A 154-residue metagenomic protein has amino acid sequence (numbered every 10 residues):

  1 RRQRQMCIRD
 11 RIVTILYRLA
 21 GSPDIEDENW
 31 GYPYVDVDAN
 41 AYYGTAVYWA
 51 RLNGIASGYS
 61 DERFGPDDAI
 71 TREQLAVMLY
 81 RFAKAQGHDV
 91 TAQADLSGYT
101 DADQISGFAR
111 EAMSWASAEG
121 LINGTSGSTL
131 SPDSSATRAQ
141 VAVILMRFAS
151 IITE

Functional and structural regions predicted by a protein language model:
R1-Q5, R9, V13-A46, N53-E73 (+3 more regions): Feature responds to low-complexity, polar/acidic, surface-exposed segments characteristic of secreted/exported proteins
A92, S114-S117: Juxtamembrane loop segments immediately following a transmembrane helix
T137-I144: C-terminal/domain-terminus segments
